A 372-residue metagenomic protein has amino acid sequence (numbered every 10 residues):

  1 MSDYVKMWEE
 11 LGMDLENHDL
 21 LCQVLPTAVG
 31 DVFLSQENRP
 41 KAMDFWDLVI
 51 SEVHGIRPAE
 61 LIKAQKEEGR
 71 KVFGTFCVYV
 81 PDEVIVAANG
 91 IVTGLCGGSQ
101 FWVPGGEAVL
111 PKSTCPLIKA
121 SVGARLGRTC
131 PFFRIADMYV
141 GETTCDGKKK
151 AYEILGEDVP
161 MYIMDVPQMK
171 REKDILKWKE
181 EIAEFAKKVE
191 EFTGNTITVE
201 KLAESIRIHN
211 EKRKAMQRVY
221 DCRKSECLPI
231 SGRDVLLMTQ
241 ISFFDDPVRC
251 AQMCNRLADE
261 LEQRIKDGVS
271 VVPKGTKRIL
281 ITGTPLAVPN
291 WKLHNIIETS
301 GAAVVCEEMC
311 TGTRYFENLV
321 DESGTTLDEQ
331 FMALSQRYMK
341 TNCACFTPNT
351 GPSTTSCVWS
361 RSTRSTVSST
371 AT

Functional and structural regions predicted by a protein language model:
S2-K71, A183, K187-F316, N349: A charged, amphipathic alpha-helical module
E67, Y79, V84-G97, G105-G106 (+2 more regions): Redox- and metal-dependent alpha/beta enzyme cores, enriched for Fe-S-associated oxidoreductases and cofactor-handling
V72, D137-M138, V367: Structural motif
F76, L280-T282, A371: Short hydrophobic segments within beta-strands
G98-R125, R134: Class II aminoacyl-tRNA synthetase-like tRNA-binding/catalytic domains
S113-R128, A344-T355: Glycine-rich, highly charged phosphate/nucleotide-binding loops
G123-K188: Acidic/His-rich segments in extracytoplasmic proteins that coordinate ligands and/or metal ions
S360, R364-T370: Proline-aspartate-enriched helix->loop->beta-strand connector
